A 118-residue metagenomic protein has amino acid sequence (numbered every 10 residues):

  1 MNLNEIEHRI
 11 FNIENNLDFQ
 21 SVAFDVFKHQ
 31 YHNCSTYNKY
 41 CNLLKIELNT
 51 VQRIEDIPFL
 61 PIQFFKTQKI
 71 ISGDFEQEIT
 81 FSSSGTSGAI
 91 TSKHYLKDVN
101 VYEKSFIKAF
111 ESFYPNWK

Functional and structural regions predicted by a protein language model:
M1-S82, G88-W117: Nucleotide 5′-phosphate-binding alpha/beta core
